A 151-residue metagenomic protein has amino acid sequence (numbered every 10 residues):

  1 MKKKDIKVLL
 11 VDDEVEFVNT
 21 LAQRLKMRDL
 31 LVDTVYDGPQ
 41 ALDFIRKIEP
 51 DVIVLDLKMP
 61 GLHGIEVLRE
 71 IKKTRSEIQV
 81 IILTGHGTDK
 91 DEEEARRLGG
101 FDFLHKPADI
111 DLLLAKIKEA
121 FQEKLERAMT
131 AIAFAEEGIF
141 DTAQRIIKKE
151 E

Functional and structural regions predicted by a protein language model:
D12, D56, T84: Active-site residues of response regulator receiver
V15-D33: Two-component/phosphorelay signaling modules centered on CheY-like receiver
Y36-Q40, H63-E66: Acidic catalytic/metal-coordinating carboxylates
D43, I65-S76: Short amphipathic alpha-helix used as the core "switch/output" element in two-component signaling
I48-V54: Active-site beta3 strand of CheY-like receiver
M59: Receiver (REC) domain active-site loop signature in two-component systems and cognate sites in sensor histidine kinases
E66, G87-D102: Alpha4 helix (beta4-alpha4-beta5 surface) of REC/receiver domains from two-component response regulators
K90, A108-I117: C-terminal output helix
